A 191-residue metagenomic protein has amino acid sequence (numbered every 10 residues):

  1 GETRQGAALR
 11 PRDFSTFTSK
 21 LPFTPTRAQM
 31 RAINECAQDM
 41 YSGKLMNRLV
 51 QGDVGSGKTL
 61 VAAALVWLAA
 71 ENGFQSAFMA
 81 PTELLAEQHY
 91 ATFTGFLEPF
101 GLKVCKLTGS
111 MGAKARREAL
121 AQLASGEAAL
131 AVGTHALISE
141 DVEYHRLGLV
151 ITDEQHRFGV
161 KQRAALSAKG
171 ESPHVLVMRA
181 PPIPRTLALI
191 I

Functional and structural regions predicted by a protein language model:
G1-S56, L60-A77: Pre-Walker A segment
Q29, V54, T82, V132 (+1 more regions): Conserved hydrophobic/aromatic pocket- or pore-lining residues that grip, position, or stack substrates in active sites
N47, F74-Y90, K106-G109, V177-R185 (+1 more regions): Short beta-strand-centered segment that lines the nucleotide-binding/catalytic pocket of NTP-utilizing
G52, T134-H135, D153-E154: Walker B catalytic acidic pair
G73-F74, G101, G126: Glycine-centered short loops/turns at secondary-structure junctions
L85-Q122: Conserved helix-turn-beta segment of the N-terminal RecA-like "Helicase ATP-binding" lobe in SF1/SF2 helicases
E87, Y144-L149, E154-I191: Post-DEXD/H (motif II) to motif III coupling segment of the RecA-like Helicase ATP-binding lobe
S110-A131, I138-L147: Conserved motor-coupling elements within RecA-like helicase/translocase cores
